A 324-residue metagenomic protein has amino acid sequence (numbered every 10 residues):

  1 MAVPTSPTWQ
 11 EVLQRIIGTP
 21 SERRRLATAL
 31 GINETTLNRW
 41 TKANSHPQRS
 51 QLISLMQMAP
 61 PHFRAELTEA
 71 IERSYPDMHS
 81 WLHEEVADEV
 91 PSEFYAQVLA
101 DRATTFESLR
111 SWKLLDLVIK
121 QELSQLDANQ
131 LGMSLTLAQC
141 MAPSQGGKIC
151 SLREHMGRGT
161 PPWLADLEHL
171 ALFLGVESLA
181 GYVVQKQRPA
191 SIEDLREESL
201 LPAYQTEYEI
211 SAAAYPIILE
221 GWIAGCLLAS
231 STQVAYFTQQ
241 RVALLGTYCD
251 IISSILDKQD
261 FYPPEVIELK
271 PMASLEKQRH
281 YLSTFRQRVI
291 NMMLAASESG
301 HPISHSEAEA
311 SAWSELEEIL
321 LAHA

Functional and structural regions predicted by a protein language model:
M1-R25, A29: A short, Lys/Arg-rich alpha-helix, primarily the initiator
T19, E84-A87, F94, K258-A324: Signal-transducing coiled-coil/dimerization helices and immediately adjacent hinge/linker segments that couple sensory
Q48-E69: DNA major-groove recognition helix of helix-turn-helix/homeodomain DNA-binding modules
S108-S151, M293-A324: Helix-loop-beta substructure at the N-terminus of cytosolic sensory domains that couple signal/ligand detection
Q139-P202: Regulatory sensory and allosteric helical modules in signal-transduction proteins and certain transcription factors
V176, R196, L200-A224: Helix-to-coil/beta transition segments that act as allosteric "coupling" elements at the rims of sensory or catalytic
S230-G246, P263: Regulatory loop-to-helix N-cap segments in sensory/regulatory domains that couple ligand/signal detection
G246-S253: Allosteric cytosolic regulatory segments
